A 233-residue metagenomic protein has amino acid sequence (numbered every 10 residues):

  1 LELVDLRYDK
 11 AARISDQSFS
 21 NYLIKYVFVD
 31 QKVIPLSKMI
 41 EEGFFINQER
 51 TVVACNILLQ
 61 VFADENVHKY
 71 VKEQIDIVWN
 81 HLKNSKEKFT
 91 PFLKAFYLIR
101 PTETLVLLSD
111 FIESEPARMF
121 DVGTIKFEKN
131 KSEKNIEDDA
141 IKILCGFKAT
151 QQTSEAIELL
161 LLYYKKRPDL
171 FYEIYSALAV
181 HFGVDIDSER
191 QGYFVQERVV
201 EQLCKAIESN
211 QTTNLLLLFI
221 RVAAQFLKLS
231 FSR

Functional and structural regions predicted by a protein language model:
L1-V106, A117: C-terminal leucine-rich, beta-strand-based interaction scaffolds used for sensing/assembly
I46-E65, S85-F111, F120-L162, D169-C204 (+1 more regions): Amphipathic alpha-helical elements of HEAT/ARM-like alpha-solenoid repeat scaffolds that form extended
W79-N80, C204, E208: HEAT/HEAT-like alpha-solenoid repeats
